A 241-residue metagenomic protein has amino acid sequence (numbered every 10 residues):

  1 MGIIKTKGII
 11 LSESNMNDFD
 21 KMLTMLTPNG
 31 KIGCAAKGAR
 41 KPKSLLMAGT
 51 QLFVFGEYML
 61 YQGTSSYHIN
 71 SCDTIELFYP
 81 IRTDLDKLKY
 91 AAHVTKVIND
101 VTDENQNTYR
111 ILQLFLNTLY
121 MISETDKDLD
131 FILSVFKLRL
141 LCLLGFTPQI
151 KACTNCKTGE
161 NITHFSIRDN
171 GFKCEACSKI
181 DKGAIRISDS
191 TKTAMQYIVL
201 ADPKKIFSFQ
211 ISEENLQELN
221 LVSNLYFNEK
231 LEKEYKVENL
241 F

Functional and structural regions predicted by a protein language model:
M1-F241: Non-catalytic alpha-helical scaffolds and adjoining flexible linkers that form interface surfaces for assembly
